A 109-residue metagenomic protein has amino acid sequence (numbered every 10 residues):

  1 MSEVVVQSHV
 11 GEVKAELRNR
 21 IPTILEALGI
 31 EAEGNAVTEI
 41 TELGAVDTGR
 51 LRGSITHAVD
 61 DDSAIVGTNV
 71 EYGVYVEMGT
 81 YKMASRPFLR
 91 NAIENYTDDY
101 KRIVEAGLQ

Functional and structural regions predicted by a protein language model:
M1-Q109: Short, Lys/Arg-rich flexible segments
